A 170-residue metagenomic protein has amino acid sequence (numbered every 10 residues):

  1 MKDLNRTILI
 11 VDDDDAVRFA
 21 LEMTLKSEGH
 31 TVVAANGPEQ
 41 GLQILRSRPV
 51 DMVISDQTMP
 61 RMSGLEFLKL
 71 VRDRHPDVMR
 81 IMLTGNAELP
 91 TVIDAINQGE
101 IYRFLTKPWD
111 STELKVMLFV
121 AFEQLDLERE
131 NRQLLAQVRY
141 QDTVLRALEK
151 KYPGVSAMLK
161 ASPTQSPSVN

Functional and structural regions predicted by a protein language model:
D15-V33: Two-component/phosphorelay signaling modules centered on CheY-like receiver
A34-Q43, G64: Helix N-cap/capping motif at the beta->alpha junctions
R48-I54: Active-site beta3 strand of CheY-like receiver
D56, T84: Active-site residues of response regulator receiver
M59: Receiver (REC) domain active-site loop signature in two-component systems and cognate sites in sensor histidine kinases
E66, A87-F104: Alpha4 helix (beta4-alpha4-beta5 surface) of REC/receiver domains from two-component response regulators
A87-E88, W109-L118, F122, D126 (+1 more regions): C-terminal output helix
Q133-N170: C-terminal output/effector regions of signal-responsive regulators
